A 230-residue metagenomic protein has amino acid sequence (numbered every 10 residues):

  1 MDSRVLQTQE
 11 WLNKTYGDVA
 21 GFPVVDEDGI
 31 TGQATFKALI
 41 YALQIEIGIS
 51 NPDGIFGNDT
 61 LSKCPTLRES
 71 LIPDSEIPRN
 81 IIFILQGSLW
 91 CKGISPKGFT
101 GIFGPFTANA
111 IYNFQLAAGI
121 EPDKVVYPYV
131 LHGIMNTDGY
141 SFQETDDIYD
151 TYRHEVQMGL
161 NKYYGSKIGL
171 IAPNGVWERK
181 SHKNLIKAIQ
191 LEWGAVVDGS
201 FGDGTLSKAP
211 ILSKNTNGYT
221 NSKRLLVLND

Functional and structural regions predicted by a protein language model:
M1-D230: Cell-envelope/ECM-targeting effectors and their regulatory/trafficking segments
